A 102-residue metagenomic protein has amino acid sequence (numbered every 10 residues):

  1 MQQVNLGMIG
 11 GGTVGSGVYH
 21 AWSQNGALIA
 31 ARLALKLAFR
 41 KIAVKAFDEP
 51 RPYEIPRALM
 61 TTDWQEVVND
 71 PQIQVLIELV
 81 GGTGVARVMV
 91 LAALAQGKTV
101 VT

Functional and structural regions predicted by a protein language model:
M1-Q96: N-terminal glycine-/serine-/threonine-rich beta1-alpha1-beta2 phosphate-ribose binding loop of Rossmann-like
T99-V100: A short hydrophobic/small-residue beta-strand
